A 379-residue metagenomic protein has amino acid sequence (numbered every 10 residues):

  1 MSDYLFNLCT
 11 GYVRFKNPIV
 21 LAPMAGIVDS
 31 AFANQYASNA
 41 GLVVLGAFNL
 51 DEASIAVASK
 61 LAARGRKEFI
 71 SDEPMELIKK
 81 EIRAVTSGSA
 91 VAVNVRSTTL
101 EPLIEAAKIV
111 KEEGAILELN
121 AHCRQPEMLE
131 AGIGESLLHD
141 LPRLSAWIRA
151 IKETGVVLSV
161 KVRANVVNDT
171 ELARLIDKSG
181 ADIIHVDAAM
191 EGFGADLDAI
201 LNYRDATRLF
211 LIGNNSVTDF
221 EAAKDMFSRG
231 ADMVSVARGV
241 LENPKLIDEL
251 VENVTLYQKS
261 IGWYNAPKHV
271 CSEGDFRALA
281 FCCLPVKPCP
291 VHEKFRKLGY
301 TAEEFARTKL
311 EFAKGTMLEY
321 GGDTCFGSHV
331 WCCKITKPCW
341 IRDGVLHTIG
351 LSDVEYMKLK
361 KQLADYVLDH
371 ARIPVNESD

Functional and structural regions predicted by a protein language model:
M1-D3, V166, L201-I212, V217-D379: Alpha/beta catalytic cores of nucleotide-metabolism and tRNA/nucleoside-modifying enzymes
M1-I104, G322-D379: N-terminal capping/small domains of soluble enzymes
D3-Y4, S54-V57, P74-K79, L100-E101 (+5 more regions): Active-site-adjacent beta->alpha loops and helix N-cap segments on the catalytic face of soluble alpha/beta enzymes
L8-C9, A37, K79-S87, A107 (+5 more regions): Surface-exposed amphipathic alpha-helices with a cationic face
R14-V20, T86-V93, K152-R163, R204-N215: Short beta-strand/loop segments at the ligand-binding rim of alpha/beta enzyme cores
D29-Y36, L100-E113, V167-S179, A206-T207 (+2 more regions): Catalytic cores of alpha/beta
L45-A53, A115-E127, I183-G194, R229-L250: Glycine-rich phosphate-binding active-site loops on the catalytic face of alpha/beta enzymes
F69-S71, L117-H122, E135-R143, S159-N165 (+3 more regions): Catalytic beta/alpha-barrel core
